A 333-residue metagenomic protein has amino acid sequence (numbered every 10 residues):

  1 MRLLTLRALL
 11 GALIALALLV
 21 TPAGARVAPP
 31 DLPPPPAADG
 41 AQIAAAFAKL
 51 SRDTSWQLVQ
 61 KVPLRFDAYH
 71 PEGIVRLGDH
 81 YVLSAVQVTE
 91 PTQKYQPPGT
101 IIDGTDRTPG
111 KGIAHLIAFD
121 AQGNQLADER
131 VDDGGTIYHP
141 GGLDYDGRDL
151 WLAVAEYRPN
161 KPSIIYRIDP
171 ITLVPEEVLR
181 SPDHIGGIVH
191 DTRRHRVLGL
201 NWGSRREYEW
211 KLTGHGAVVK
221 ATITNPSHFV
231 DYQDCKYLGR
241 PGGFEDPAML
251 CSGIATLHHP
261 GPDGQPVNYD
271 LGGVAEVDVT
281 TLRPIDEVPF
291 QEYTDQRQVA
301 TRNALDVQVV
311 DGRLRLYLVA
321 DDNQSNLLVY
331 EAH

Functional and structural regions predicted by a protein language model:
A41-D67, D128: A short helix->beta-strand "capping" segment at the edge of beta-propeller domains
Q57-L64, N124-D133, V174-L179, V218-N225 (+1 more regions): A short beta-strand motif characteristic of beta-propeller blades
Q60-T105, G141, Q324: Beta-strand-rich domains and repeat architectures in extracellular enzymes and scaffolds, especially beta-propellers
A68-G73, G135-G142, P182-T192, H228-R240 (+1 more regions): Repeated scaffold domains used in trafficking and secretory/extracellular systems, primarily beta-propellers
S84-K111, A155-P159, C251-L271, L327-E331: Short, conserved, GDST-rich strand-edge loop motifs in beta-rich repeat architectures
P98-Y145: Blade-loop segments of beta-propeller domains
D120-G123, I168-L173, L212-H215, V279-T281: Short loop/turn segments that connect beta-strands within beta-propeller blades
F229-R283: Loop/turn-rich, solvent-exposed surfaces of beta-rich toroidal or solenoidal domains
